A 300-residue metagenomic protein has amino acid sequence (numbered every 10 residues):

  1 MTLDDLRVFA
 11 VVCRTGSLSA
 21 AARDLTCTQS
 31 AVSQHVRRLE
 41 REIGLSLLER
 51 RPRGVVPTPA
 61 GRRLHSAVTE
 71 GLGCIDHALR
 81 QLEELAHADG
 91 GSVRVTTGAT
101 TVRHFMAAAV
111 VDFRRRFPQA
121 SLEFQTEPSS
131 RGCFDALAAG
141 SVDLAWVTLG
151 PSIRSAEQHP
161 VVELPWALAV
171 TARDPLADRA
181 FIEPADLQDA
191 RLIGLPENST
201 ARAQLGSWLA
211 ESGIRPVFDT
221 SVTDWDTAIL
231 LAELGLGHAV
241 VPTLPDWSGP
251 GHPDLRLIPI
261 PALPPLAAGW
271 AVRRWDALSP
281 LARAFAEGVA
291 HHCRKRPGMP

Functional and structural regions predicted by a protein language model:
M1-H65, T101, F117: N-terminal helix-turn-helix
R50-V55, R62, G73-T96, R114-R115 (+3 more regions): Short helix-loop hinge/linker segments at domain boundaries
G91-I153: Central regulatory/effector-binding core of bacterial HTH transcription factors
F105, R256-P300: A late-sequence structural motif
F117, R154-P160, L164, R179 (+1 more regions): Beta-alpha-beta core module
S130-C133, A138-V142, T148, N198-R256: Hydrophobic hinge/microswitch elements
S155-L192: Flexible hinge/capping segments at coil-to-helix
R191-S212, L278-G288, C293-P297: Secondary-structure junction motif
